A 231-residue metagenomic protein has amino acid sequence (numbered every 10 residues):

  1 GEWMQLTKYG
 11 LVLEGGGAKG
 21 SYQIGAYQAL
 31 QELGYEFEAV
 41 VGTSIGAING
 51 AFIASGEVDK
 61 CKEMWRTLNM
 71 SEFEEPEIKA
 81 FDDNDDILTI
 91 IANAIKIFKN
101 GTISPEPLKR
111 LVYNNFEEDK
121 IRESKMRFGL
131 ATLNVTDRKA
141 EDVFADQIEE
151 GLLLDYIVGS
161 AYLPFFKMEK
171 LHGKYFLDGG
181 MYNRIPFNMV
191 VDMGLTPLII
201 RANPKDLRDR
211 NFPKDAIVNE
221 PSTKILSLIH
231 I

Functional and structural regions predicted by a protein language model:
G1-T43, A51-I229: Patatin-like phospholipase
